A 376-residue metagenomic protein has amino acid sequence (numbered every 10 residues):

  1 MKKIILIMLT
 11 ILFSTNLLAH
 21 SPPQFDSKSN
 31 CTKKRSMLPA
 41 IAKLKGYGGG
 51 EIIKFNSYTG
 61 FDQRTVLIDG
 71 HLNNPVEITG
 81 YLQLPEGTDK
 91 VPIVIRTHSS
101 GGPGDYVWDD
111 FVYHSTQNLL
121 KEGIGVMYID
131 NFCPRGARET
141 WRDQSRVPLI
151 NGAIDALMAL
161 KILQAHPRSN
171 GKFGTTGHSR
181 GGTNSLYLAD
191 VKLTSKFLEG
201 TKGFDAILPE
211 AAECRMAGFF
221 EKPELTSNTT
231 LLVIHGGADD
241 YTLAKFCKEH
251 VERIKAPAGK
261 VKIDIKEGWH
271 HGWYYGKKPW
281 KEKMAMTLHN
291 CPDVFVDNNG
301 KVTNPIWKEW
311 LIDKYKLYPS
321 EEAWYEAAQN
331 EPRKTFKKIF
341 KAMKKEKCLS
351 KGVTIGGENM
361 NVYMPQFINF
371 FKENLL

Functional and structural regions predicted by a protein language model:
P22-D89: N-terminal cap/lid segment of alpha/beta-hydrolase-fold proteins
K90-S100: Short beta-strand element of the alpha/beta-hydrolase
S100-Y113, N118-K121, M127-N151, V191-L193 (+4 more regions): Cap/lid segment of the alpha/beta-hydrolase catalytic domain
S145-P167, Y187: Alpha/beta-hydrolase active-site loop
Q164, G182-F197: Short glycine-enriched nucleophile-adjacent loop and the immediately C-terminal alpha-helix near the catalytic center
R168-S179: Alpha/beta-hydrolase fold nucleophile elbow
E199-G268: The feature captures the conserved acid-bearing segment of alpha/beta-hydrolase catalytic domains
K260-L376: C-terminal catalytic histidine-bearing segment of alpha/beta-hydrolase fold enzymes
